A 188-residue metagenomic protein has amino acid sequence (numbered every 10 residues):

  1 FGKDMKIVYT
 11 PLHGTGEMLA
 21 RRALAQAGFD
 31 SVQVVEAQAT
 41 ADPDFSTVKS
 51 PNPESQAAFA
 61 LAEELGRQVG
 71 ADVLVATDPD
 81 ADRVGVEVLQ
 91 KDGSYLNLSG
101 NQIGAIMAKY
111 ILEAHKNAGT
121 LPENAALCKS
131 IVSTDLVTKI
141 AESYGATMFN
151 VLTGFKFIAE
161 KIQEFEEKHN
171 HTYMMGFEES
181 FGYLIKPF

Functional and structural regions predicted by a protein language model:
F1-F188: Phosphate-binding chemistry for phosphorylated carbohydrates and sugar-nucleotides
